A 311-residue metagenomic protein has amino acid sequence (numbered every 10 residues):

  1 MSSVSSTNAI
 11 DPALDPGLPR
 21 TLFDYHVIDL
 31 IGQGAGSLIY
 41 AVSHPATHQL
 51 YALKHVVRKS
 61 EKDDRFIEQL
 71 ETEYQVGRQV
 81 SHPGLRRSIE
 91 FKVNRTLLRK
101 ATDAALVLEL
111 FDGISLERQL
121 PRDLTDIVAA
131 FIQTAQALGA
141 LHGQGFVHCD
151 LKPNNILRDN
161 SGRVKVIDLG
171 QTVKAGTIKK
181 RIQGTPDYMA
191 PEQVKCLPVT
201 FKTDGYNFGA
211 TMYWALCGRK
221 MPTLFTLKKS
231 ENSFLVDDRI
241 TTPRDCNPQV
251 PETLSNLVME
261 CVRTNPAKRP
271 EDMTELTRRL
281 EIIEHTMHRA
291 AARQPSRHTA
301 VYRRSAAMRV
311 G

Functional and structural regions predicted by a protein language model:
E61-Q79: AlphaC helix of the eukaryotic protein kinase fold
R87-A104: Short beta-strand micro-motifs within the conserved protein kinase catalytic domain, predominantly in the N-lobe
R99-S115: Conserved short submotifs of the Hanks-type protein kinase catalytic core that shape the nucleotide-binding pocket
A130-F131: Activation segment signature within eukaryotic-like protein kinase domains
Q136-F146: Protein kinase catalytic-loop region centered on the HRD/HxD motif
K180-E192: Conserved activation segment of eukaryotic-like protein kinases, specifically the C-terminal portion of the activation
D204: Conserved catalytic-loop aspartate of Hanks-type protein kinases
